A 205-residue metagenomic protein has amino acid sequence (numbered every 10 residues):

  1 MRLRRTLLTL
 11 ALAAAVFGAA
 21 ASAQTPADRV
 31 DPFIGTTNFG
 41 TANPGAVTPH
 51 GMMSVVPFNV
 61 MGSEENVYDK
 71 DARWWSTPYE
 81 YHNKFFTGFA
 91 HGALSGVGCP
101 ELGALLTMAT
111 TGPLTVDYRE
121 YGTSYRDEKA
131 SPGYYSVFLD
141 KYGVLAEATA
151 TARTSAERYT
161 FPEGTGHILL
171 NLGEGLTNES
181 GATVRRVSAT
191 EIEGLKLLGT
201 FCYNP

Functional and structural regions predicted by a protein language model:
M1-L10: Bacterial N-terminal signal peptides that target proteins for export
T9-G18: Bacterial N-terminal signal peptides
A19-A23: Sec/Tat signal peptide C-region and signal peptidase I cleavage site
Q24-P205: Accessory carbohydrate-recognition regions in carbohydrate-active enzymes
